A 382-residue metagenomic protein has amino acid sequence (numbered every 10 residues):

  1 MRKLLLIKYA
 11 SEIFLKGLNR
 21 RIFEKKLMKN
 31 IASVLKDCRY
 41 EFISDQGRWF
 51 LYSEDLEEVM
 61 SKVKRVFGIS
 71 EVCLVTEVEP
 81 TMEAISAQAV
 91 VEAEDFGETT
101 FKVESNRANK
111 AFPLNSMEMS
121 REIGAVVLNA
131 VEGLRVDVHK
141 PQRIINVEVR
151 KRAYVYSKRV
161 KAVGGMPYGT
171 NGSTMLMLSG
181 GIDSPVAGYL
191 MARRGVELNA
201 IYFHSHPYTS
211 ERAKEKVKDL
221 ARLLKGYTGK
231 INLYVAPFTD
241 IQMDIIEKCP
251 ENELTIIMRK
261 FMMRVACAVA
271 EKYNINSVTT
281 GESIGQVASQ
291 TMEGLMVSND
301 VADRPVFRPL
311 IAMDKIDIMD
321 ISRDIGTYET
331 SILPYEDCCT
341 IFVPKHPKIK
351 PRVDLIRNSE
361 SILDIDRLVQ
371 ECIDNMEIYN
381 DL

Functional and structural regions predicted by a protein language model:
M1-M175, P185-N232, D300, K348-V353 (+2 more regions): RNA-binding accessory domains that recognize and position tRNA/RNA substrates
A125-V127, G165-N171, F238, Q242-M243 (+2 more regions): Active-site adenylate/phosphate-handling loop in enzymes that bind or generate adenylated species
L176, A200-Y202, V235, T280 (+1 more regions): Structural beta-sheet core signal
G181: Conserved G/P- and acidic residue-centered "switch" motifs that form tight phosphate/ATP-binding loops in soluble
A221-E247, D337: A conserved beta-strand->alpha-helix junction
G326-P334: A short alpha-helix-loop-beta-strand transition element characteristic of N-terminal alpha/beta dinucleotide-binding
L333-L382: The feature marks non-catalytic terminal segments
